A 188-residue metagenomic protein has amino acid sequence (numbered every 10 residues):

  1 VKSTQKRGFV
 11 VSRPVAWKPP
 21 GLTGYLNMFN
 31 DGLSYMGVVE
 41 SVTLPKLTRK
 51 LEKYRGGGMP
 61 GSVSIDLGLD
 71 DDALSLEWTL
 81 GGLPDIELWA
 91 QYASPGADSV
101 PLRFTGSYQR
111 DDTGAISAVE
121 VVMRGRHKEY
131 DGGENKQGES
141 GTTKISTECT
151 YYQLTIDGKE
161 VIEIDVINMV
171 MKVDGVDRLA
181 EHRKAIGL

Functional and structural regions predicted by a protein language model:
K2-K53, E181-L188: Polar/acidic, low-complexity leader/linker segments enriched in S/T/G and N/D
P45-A73: N-terminal interaction modules that seed assembly of large macromolecular complexes
G56-S62, E87, M123-E134: Short acidic (Asp/Glu) patches
S64, A90-Y92, Q109, Y130-Q137: Catalytic micro-motifs at enzyme active sites that drive phosphoryl/nucleotidyl and oxygen chemistry
S64-P84, E139-Y152: Oligomerization/assembly interface segments of phage tail-like spikes and tubes
L80-P84, G106-D112, G125-E129, C149-L154: Beta-strand elements of well-folded, non-transmembrane domains
Q91-V121: Short, acidic/charged, Gly/Pro-enriched secondary-structure junctions
R126-L188: Mixed-charge, glycine-accented linear interaction segment located at domain edges/termini
